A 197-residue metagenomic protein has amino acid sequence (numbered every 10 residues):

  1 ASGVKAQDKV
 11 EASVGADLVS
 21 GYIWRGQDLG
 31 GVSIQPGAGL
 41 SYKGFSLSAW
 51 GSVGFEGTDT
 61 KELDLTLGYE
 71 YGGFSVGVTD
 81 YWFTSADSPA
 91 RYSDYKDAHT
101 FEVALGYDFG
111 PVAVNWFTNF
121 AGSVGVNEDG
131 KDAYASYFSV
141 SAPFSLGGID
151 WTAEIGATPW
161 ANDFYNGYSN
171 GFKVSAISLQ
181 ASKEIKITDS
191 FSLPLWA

Functional and structural regions predicted by a protein language model:
A1-E11: Cleavable N-terminal export/targeting peptides
V10, G30-I34, S41, D59-L63 (+5 more regions): Residues that define the transmembrane beta-barrel architecture of outer-membrane proteins
V14-Y22, G44-F55, F74-S88, P111-G122 (+2 more regions): Transmembrane beta-strand segments that form the barrel wall of outer-membrane beta-barrel proteins
A16-L18, P36-Y42, L65-Y69, V78 (+4 more regions): Residues on the lipid-exposed face of transmembrane beta-strands in outer-membrane beta-barrel proteins
I23-I34, V53: Surface-exposed strand-loop-strand hairpins of Gram-negative outer-membrane beta-barrel proteins
G26-L29, G57-T58, A90-S93, V126-G130 (+1 more regions): Short, solvent-exposed loop/turn segments at secondary-structure boundaries
G44, F109-L193: Outer-membrane beta-barrel transmembrane domain signature
K61-Y69, F74-H99: Glycine/small-residue-rich loop that forms an oxyanion/phosphate-binding "nest" at active or ligand-binding sites
